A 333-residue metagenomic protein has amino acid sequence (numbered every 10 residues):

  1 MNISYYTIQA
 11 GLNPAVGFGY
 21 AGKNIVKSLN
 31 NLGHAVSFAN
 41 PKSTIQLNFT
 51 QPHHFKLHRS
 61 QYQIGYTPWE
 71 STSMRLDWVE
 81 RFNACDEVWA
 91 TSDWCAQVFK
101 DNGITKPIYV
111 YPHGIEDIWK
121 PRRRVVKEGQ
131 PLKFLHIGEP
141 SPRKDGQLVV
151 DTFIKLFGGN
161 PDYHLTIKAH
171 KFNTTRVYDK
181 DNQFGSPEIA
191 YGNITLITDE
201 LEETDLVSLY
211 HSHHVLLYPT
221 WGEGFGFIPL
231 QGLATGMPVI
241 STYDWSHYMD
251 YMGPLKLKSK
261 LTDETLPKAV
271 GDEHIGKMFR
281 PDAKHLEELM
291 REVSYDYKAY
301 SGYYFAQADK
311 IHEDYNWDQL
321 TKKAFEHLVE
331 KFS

Functional and structural regions predicted by a protein language model:
M1-I45, F49, H327: N-terminal pre-catalytic "stem/leader" segment of glycosyltransferase-like enzymes
G17, K277-E288, Y295-E326: A charged, aromatic-enriched C-terminal amphipathic alpha-helix characteristic of glycosyltransferases across folds
G33-G103, D205: Extended catalytic core of nucleotide-activated donor transferases of GT-like folds
K127-K144, V150-F153, L165-I167: Conserved donor-binding/catalytic core segment of Leloir-type glycosyltransferases
V177-V207: Nucleotide-activated donor-binding/catalytic signature segment of Leloir-type glycosyltransferases, i.e., the conserved
V207-H213: Short alpha-helical donor nucleotide-sugar binding micro-motif in glycosyltransferases
W221: Aromatic "clamp/platform" in nucleotide-sugar-dependent glycosyltransferases that forms part of the donor/acceptor
P238-T242: Short hydrophobic beta-strand element within catalytic cores of glycosyltransferases and related nucleotide-activated
